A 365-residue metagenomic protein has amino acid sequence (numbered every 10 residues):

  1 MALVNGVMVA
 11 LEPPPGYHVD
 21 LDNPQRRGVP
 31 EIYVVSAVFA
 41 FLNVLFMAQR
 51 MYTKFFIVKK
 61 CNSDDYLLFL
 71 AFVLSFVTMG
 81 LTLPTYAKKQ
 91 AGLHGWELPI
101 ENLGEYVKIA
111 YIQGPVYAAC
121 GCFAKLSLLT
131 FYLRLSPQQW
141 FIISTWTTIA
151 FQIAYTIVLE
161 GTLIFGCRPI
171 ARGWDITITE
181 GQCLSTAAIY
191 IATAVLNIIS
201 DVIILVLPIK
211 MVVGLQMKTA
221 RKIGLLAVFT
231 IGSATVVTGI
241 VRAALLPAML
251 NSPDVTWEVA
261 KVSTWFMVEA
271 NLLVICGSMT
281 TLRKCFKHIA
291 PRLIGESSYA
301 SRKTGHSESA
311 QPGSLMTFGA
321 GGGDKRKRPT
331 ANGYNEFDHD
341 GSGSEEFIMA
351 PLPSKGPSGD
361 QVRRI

Functional and structural regions predicted by a protein language model:
M1-F41: Extracellular N-terminal segment of 7TM GPCRs
H18-Y33, I100-K108, E180-T186: Juxtamembrane membrane-interface segments at transmembrane-helix boundaries in membrane proteins
V38-G95, T148-T156, S200: Structural signature of the GPCR N-terminal helical module
S63-V73, C122-L159, A220-I231: Interfacial segments of alpha-helical transmembrane regions
T78-G121, L184-Y190: Extracellular TM2-ECL1-early TM3 structural module of rhodopsin-like
T78-H94, V158-I176, L196, S200-M211 (+3 more regions): Helix-to-loop junction signature of class
A110-A118, L184-S200, K222-A290: Extracellular loop 3-seventh transmembrane helix
M249-I365: Flexible, low-complexity linker/tail segments at the boundary of structured domains
